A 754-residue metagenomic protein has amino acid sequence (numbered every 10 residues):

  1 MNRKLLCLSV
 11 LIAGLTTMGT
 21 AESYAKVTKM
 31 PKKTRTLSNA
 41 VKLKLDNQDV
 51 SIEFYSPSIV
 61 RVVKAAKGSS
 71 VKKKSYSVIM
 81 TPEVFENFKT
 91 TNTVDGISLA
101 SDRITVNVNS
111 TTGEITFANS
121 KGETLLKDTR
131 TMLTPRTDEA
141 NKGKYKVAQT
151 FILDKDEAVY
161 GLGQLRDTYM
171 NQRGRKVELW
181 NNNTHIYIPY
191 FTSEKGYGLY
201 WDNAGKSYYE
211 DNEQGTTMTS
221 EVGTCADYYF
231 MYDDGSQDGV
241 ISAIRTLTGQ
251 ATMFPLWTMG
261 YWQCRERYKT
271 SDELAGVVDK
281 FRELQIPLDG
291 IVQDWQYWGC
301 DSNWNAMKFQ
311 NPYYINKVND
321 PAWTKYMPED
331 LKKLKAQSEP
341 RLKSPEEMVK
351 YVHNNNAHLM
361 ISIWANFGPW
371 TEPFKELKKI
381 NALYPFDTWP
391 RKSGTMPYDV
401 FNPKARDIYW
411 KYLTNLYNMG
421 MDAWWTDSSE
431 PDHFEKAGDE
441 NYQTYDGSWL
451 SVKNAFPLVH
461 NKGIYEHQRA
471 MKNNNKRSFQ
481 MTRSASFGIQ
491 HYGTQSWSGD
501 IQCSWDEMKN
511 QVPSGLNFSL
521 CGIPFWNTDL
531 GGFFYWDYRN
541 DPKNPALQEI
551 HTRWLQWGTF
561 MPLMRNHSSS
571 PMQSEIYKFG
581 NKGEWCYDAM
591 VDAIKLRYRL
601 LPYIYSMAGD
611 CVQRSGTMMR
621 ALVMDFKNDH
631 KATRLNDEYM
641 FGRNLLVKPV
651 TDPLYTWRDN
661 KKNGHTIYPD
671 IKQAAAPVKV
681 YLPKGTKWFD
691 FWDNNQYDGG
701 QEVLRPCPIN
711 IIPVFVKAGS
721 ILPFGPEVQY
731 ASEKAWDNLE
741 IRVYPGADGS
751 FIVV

Functional and structural regions predicted by a protein language model:
M1-V27: Bacterial Sec-dependent N-terminal signal peptides
Y24-T34, S38, E53-I97, T134-D138: A low-complexity, Ser/Thr/Gly/Pro-enriched, surface-exposed linker/loop concept that marks segments flanking
N39, D49-V50, K176-L179, I186-I188 (+15 more regions): Generic recognition of flexible, low-complexity loop/linker segments
I59, T105, E114, P189-Y190 (+20 more regions): Beta-sheet entry/capping signal
N92-T258, R265-R267, S271-D272, V278-E283 (+3 more regions): Catalytic and substrate-binding clefts that recognize carbohydrates or anionic sugar/phosphate headgroups
G276-Q296: Catalytic domains of carbohydrate-active enzymes, especially glycoside hydrolases
G290-M590, D625-K627, L635: Aromatic- and carboxylate-enriched substrate-binding clefts and catalytic-loop regions of carbohydrate-active enzymes
H467, S478, A485-Q495, F518-T528 (+1 more regions): Catalytic core of carbohydrate-active enzymes
